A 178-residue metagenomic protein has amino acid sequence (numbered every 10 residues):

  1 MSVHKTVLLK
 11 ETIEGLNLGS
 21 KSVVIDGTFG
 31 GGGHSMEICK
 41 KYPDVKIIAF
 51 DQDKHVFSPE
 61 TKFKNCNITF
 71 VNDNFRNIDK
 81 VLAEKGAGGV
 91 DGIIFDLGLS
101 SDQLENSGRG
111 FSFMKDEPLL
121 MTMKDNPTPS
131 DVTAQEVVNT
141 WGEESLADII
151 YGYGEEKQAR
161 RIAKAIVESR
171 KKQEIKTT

Functional and structural regions predicted by a protein language model:
M1-T178: S-adenosyl-L-methionine-dependent methyltransferase catalytic core, i.e., the SAM/SAH-binding region
